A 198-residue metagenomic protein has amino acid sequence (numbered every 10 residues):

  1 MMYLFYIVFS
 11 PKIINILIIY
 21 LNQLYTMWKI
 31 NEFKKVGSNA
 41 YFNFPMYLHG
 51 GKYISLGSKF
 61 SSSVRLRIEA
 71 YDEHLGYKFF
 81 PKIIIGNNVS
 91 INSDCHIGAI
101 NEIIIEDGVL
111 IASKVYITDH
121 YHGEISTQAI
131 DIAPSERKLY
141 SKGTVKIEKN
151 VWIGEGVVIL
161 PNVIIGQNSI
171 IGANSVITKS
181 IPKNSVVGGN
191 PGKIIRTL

Functional and structural regions predicted by a protein language model:
M1-D119, V145-N150, V157, Q167 (+2 more regions): Domain-scale signature associated with acetyltransferase and cell-envelope carbohydrate enzymes
G123-A133: Short, flexible, mixed-charge acidic loops at enzyme active sites
A133-V145: A short acidic, glycine-rich active-site loop that binds or catalyzes chemistry on phosphate/adenosine moieties
P161, K179: Conserved coupling/switch loop of ABC ATPases
I164: Nucleotide-sugar donor-binding/catalytic module of glycosyltransferases that assemble extracellular/cell-envelope
